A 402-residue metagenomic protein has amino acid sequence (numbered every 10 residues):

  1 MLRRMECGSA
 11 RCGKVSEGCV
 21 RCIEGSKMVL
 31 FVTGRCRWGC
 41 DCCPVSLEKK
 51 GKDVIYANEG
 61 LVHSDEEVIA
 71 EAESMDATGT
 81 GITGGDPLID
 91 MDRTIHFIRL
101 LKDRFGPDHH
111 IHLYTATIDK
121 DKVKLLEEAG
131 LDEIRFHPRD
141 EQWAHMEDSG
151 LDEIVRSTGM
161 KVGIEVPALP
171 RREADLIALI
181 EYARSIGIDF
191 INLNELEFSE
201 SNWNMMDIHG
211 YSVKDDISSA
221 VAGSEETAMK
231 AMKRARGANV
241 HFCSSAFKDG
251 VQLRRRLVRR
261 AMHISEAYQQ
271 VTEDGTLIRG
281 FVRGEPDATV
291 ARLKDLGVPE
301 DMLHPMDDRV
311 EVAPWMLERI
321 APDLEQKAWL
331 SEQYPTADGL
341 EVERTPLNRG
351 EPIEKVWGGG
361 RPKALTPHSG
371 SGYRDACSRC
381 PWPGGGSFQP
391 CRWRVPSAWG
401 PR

Functional and structural regions predicted by a protein language model:
M1-C12, I264-E266, Q270-R402: Radical SAM enzyme core and accessory elements
L2-L61: Canonical Radical SAM [4Fe-4S] cluster-binding loop centered on the CxxxCxxC motif and its immediate flanking residues
P44, I95-G106, E127, L151-T158 (+1 more regions): Surface-exposed amphipathic alpha-helices with a cationic face
E48-V62, M75-D90, R104-K122, A129-E147 (+2 more regions): Core AdoMet radical
K49-K52, V62, M75-T80, E195-G210 (+3 more regions): Conserved mixed alpha/beta catalytic, RNA-binding, or beta-rich assembly cores of soluble enzyme, regulatory
M91-R99, D121-E127, M146-L151, L176-L179: Distinct, well-ordered alpha-helical segments
S149-V251, Y268-G275: Conserved C-terminal portion of the radical SAM core fold that forms the substrate/S-adenosylmethionine-binding
